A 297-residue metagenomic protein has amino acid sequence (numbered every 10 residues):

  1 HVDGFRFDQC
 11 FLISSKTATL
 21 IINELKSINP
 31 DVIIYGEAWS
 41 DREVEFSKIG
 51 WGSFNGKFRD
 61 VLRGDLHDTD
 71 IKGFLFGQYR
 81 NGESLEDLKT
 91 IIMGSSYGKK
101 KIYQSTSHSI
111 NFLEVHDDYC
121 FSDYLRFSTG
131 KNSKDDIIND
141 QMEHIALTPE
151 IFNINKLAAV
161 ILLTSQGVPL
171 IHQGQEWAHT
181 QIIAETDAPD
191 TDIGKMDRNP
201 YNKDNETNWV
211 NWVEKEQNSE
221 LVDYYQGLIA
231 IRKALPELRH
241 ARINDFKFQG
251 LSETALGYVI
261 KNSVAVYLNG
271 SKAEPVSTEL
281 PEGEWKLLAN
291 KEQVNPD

Functional and structural regions predicted by a protein language model:
H1, T17, I154-L162, Q166 (+1 more regions): Alpha-helical packing segments of well-folded alpha/beta enzyme cores
H1-I13: Active-site groove signature of glycoside hydrolases
R6-Q9, Q141-N153, W209-S219: Active-site rim elements
C10-K16, D41-R42: Acidic-and-aromatic substrate-binding clefts and catalytic sites of carbohydrate-active enzymes
I22-G194, I243, G250-S252, Y258-I260 (+1 more regions): Conserved alpha/beta catalytic core and glycan-binding cleft of carbohydrate-active enzymes
T180-Q226, L287-K291: Extended hydrophobic/aromatic segments used for targeting, binding, or gating
W212-K247: Aromatic- and carboxylate-lined catalytic core of secreted/periplasmic carbohydrate-active enzymes
K272-D297: C-terminal beta-sandwich/jelly-roll accessory domains of carbohydrate-active enzymes
